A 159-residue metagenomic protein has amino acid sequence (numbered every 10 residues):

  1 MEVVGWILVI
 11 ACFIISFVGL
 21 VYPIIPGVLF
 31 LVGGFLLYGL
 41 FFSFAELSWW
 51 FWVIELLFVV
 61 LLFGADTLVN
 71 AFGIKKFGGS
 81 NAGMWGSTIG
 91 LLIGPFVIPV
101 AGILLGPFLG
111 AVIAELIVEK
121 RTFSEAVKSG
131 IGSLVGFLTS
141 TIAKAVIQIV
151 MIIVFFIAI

Functional and structural regions predicted by a protein language model:
M1-V4, L20-P26, V69-A82, V118-S124: Short, amphipathic, aromatic/basic-enriched membrane-interface segments that mark the entry/exit of transmembrane
M1-V4, L40-V53, I157-I159: Helix-coil boundary and interhelical linker segments in multi-pass alpha-helical membrane proteins
E2-L20, F58, G83-L92: Small-residue-enriched transmembrane helix starts and helix-helix packing motifs in multi-pass inner-membrane proteins
C12, S16, Y38-G39, F58-T67 (+5 more regions): Alpha-helical transmembrane segments of multi-pass membrane proteins
F13-F30, L91-A101: Transmembrane alpha-helix interface/packing and boundary motifs in multi-pass membrane proteins, characterized by
F30-L47, I89-V97, L109-V118: Interfacial segments of multi-pass membrane proteins
I54-G94: Helix-adjacent hinge/juxtasegments
V118, T122-I159: C-terminal binding/interaction regions
